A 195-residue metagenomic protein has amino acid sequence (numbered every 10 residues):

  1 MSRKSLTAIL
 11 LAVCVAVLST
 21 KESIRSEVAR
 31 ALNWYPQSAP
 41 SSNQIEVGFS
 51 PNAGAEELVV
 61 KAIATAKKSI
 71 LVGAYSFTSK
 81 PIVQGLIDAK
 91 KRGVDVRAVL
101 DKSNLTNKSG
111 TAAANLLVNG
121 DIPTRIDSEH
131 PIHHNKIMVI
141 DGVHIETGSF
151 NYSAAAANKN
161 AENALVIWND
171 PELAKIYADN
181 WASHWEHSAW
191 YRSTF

Functional and structural regions predicted by a protein language model:
S2-F49, E57, T106-K108, H184-F195: Short, small/polar-rich loop/turn modules that mediate ligand/substrate recognition or access, typified
P40-S41, A64-T65, K91, L117-V118 (+3 more regions): Extracellular/periplasmic catalytic domains that process cell-envelope and extracellular macromolecules
E46-G48, L71-G73, R97-L100, R125-I126 (+3 more regions): Structural recognition of the beta-strand scaffold that forms the well-ordered cores of secreted hydrolase catalytic
S50-A55, S79: A general structural motif
P51, A74, N169: Small/polar loops that bind or transfer phosphate-bearing groups
V59-I122: Primarily the HKD phosphodiesterase
S76-K80, K102-T106, H130-H133, H144-I145 (+2 more regions): Solvent-exposed loop/turn segments at secondary-structure junctions within structured extracellular/periplasmic domains
H144-F195: Signature of lipid phosphatidyltransferase scaffolds
